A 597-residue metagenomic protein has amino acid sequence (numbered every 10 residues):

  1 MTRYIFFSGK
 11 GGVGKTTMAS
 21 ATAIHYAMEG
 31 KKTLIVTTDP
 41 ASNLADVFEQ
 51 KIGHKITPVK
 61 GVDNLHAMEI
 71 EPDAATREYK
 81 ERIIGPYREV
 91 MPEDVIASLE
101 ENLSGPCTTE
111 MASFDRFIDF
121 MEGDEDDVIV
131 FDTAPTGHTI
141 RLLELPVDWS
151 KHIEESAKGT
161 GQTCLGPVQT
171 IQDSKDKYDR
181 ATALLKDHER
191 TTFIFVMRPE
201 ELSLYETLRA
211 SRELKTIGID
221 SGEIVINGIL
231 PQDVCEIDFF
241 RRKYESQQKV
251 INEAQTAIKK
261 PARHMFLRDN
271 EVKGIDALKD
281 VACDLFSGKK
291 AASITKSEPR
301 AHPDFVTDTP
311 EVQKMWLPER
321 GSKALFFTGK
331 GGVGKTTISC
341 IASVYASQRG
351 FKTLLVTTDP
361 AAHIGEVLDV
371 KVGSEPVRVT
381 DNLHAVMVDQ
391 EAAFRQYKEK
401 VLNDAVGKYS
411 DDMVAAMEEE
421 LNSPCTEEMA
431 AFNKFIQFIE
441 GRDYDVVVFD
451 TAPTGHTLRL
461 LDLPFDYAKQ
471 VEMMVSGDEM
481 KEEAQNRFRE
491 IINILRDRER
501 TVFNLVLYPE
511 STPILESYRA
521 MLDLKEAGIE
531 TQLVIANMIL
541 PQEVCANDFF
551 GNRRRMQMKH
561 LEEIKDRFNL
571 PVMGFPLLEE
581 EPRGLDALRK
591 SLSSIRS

Functional and structural regions predicted by a protein language model:
M1-V13, M18-T182, K314, S322-L325 (+3 more regions): Nucleotide-state-sensitive switch-loop elements of NTP-binding domains
F6-S8, I194-M197, L325-T328, N504-V506: Short glycine-rich or small-residue beta-strand-to-loop segments that form or flank ligand, phosphate, metal/Fe-S
G12, G331-G332: Walker A (P-loop) phosphate-binding loop of P-loop NTPases
M28-K32, E189-I194, Q348-F351, E499-N504: Short, surface-exposed connector motifs at secondary-structure boundaries
K51, T182, K186-S322, K371 (+2 more regions): C-terminal lobe/tail of nucleotide-utilizing enzymes
P135-G137, P199, G332, P453-T454 (+1 more regions): Short glycine-rich anion-binding loops that position phosphate/pyrophosphate groups of nucleotides and phosphorylated
